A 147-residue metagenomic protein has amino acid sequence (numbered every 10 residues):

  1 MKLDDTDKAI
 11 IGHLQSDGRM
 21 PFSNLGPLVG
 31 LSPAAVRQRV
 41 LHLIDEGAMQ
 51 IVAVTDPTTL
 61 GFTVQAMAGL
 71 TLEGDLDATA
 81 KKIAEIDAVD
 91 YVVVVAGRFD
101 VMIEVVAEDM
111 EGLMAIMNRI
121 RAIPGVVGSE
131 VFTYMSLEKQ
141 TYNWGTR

Functional and structural regions predicted by a protein language model:
M1-R147: A compositional/biophysical signature of low hydrophobicity enriched in polar/charged and small residues
